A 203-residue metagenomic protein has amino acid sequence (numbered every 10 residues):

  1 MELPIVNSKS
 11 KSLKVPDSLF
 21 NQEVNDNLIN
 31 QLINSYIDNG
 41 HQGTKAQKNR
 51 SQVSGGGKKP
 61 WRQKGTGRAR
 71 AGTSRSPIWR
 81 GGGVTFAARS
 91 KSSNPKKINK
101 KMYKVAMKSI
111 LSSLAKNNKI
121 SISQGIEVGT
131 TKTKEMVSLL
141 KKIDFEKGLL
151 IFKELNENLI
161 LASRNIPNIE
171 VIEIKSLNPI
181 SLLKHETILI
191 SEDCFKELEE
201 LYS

Functional and structural regions predicted by a protein language model:
M1-Q42, R89-S203: Extended polybasic, low-complexity segments that bind anionic RNA or targeting/receptor surfaces
N30-W61: Internal glycine-rich flexible loops
R50-A87: Glycine/serine-rich anion-binding loops at beta->alpha junctions that coordinate negatively charged ligand groups
